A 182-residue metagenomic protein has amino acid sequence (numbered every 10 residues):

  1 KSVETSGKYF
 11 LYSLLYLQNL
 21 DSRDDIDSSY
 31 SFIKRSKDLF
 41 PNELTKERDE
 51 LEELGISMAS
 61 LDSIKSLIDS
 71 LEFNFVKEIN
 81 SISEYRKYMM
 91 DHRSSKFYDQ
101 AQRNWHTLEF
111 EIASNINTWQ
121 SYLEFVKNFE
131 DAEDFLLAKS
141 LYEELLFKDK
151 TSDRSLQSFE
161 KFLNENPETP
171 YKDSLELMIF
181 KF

Functional and structural regions predicted by a protein language model:
K1-G7, S36-S63, M89-Q100, V126-A138 (+1 more regions): Short solvent-exposed coil/turn linkers within tandem alpha-helical repeat scaffolds
E4-L20, N42-I56, S66-L71, T107 (+1 more regions): Amphipathic alpha-helical repeat scaffolds of TPR domains
Y16-R23, V76, A113, F147-R154: Short coil/turn linking the two alpha-helices of tandem helical-hairpin repeats
R23-I26, I33, K37-F40, L61 (+1 more regions): Long amphipathic alpha-helices with heptad-repeat character, especially coiled-coil-forming segments used
K65-F73, Q102-F110, A138-K148, E176-K181: Short, flexible domain-boundary/linker segments around small modular repeats
